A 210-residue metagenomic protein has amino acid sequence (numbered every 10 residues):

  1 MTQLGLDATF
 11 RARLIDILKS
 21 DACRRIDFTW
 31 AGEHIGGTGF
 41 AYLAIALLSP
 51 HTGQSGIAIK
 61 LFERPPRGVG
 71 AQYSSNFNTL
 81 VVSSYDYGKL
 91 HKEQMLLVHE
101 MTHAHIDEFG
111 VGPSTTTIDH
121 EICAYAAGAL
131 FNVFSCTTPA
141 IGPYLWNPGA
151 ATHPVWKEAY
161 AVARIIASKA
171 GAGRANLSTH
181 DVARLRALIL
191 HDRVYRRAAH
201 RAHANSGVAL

Functional and structural regions predicted by a protein language model:
M1-L61: A metal-dependent hydrolase signature that marks the N-terminal structural subdomain at the beginning of catalytic folds
G39-V81, D86-H91: Catalytic zinc-binding patch centered on the HExxH motif and its immediate surroundings that defines zinc-dependent
V82-S83, H105-S114: Substrate-binding clefts and substrate-entry loops adjacent to catalytic sites of polymer-processing enzymes acting on
Y87-K92, L96, S114-D119: Soluble non-cytosolic domains of exported or imported proteins
M95-E108: Active-site recognition of the HExxH zinc-binding catalytic motif
T116-A151: Post-HExxH zinc-binding segment in Zn-dependent metallohydrolases
T138-A175: Acidic/His/Gly-enriched intrinsically disordered linker/tail segments that often contain short helix/coil "MoRF-like"
Y160-L210: Pan-zinc metallopeptidase signature
